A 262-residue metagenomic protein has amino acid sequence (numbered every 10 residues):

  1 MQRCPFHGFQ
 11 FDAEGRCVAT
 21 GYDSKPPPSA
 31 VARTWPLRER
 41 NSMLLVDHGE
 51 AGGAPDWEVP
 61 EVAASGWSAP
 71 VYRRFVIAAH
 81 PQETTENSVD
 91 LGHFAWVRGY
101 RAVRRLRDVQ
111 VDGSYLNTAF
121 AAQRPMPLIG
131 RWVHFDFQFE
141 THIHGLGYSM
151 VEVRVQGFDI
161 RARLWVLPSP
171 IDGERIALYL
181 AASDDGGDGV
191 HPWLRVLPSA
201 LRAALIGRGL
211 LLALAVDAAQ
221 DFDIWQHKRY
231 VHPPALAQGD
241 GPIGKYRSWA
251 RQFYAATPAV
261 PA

Functional and structural regions predicted by a protein language model:
M1-E61, A262: Rieske [2Fe-2S] iron-sulfur-binding domain
G52-A262: C-terminal catalytic domain of Rieske-type non-heme iron oxygenases
